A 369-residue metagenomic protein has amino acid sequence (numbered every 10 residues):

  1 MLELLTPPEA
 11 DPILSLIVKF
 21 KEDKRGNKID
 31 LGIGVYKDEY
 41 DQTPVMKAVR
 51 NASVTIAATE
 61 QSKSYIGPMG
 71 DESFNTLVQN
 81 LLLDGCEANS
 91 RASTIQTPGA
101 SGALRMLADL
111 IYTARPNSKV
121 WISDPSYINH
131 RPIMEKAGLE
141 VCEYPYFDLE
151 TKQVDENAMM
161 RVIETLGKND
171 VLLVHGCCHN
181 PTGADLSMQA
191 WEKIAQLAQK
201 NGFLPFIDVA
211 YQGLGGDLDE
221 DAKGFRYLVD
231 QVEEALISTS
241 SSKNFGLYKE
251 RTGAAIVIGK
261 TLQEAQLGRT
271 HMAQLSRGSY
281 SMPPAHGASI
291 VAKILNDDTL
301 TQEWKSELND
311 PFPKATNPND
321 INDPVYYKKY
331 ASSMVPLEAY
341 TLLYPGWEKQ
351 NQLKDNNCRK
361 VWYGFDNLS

Functional and structural regions predicted by a protein language model:
L2, P12, E72, N80 (+4 more regions): PLP-dependent enzyme catalytic core of the Aspartate aminotransferase-like
E9-G99: N-terminal small-domain helix-loop-helix segment of the aminotransferase-like
K28-D30, G67, S238, S332-E338: Short beta-strand
Q61-K200, Q212-L214, A222-R226, D230: Conserved core of the PLP fold type I
L77, D230-K305: Conserved core segment of the aminotransferase class I/II
W121, V171-H175, F206, A254-I256 (+1 more regions): Structural motif
E303-N357: Conserved PLP-binding catalytic core of the aspartate aminotransferase-like
